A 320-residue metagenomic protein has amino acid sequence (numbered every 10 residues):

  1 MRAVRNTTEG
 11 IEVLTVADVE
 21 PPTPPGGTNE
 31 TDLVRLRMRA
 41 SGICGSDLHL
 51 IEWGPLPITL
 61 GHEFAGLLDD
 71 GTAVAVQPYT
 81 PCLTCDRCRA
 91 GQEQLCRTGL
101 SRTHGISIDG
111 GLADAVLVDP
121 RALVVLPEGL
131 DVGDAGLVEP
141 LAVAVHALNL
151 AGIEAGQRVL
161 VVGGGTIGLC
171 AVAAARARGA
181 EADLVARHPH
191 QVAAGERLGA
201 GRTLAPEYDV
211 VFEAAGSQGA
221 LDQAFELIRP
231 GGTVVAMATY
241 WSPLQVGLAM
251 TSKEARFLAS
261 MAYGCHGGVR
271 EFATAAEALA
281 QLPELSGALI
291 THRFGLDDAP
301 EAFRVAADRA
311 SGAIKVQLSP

Functional and structural regions predicted by a protein language model:
E20, P24-P25, L68, A200-Y208: Short acidic low-complexity segments
P22-S41, H49-R89, P127-G129: Glycine-rich beta-strand-centered segment in the early N-terminal region that forms part of a ligand/cofactor-binding
V34-R35, L160, V235: Conserved beta-strand elements of the Class I
A73, L130-A205: Mid-domain Rossmann-like dinucleotide-binding core that forms the NAD(H)/NADP(H) cofactor-binding site
C82-V162: NAD(P)H dinucleotide-binding glycine-rich loop of Rossmann-like/cofactor-binding domains, especially the beta1-alpha1
A151, P189, A193-L258: Glycine-rich cofactor phosphate-binding loops and adjacent beta1-alpha1 units of small-molecule cofactor enzyme domains
T239, L282-L289, P300-P320: C-terminal capping/lid region of NAD(P)-dependent oxidoreductase domains
P243-H292, P300-E301: C-terminal substrate-binding/catalytic core of Rossmann-like NAD(P)-dependent dehydrogenases/reductases
